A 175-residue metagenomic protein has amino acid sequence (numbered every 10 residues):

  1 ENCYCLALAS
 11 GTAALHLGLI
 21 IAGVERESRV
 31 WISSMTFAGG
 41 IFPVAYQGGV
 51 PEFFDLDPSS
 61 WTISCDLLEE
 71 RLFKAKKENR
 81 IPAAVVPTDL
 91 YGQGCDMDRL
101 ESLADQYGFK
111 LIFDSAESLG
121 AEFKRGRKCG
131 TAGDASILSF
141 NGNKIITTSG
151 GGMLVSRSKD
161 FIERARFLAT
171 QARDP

Functional and structural regions predicted by a protein language model:
E1, R26, I81, T131-A132 (+1 more regions): Short loop/turn motifs at secondary-structure junctions
E1-S10: Conserved N-terminal alpha-helix of the aminotransferase class I/II PLP-enzyme fold
C3-Y4, R26-R29, E163-R164: Short acidic capping loops at alpha-helix termini that bridge into adjacent secondary structure
A9, V86-T88, S139: Short beta-strand segments
T12-A14, S118: Short acidic loop-to-helix transition motifs that present clustered carboxylates
A14-A22, G152: Buried hydrophobic packing segments
I20-Q106, K110-S115, E122: PLP-dependent aminotransferase-like
S118-R125, A132-P175: Active-site region of PLP-dependent enzymes
